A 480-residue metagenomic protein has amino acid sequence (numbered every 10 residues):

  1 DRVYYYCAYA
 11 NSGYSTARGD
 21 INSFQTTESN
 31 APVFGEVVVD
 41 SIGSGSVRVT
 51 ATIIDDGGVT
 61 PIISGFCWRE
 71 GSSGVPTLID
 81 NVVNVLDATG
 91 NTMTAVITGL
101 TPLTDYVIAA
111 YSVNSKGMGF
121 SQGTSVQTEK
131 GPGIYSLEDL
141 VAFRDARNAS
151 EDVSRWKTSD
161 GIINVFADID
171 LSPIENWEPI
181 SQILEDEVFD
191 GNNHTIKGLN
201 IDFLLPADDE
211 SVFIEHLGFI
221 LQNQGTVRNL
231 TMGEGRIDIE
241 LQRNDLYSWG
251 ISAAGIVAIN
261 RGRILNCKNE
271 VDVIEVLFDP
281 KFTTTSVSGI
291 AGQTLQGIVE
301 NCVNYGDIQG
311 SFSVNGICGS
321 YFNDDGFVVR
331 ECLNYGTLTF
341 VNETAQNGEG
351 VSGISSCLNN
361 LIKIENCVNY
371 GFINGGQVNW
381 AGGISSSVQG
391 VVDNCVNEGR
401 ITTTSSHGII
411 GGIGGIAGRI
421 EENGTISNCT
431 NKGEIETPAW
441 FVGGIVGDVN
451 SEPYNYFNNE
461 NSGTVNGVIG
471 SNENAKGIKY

Functional and structural regions predicted by a protein language model:
D1-K130, N176: Short, surface-exposed linear motifs at loops/turns and structural transition points
E129-Y480: Surface-exposed repetitive/solenoidal architectures
